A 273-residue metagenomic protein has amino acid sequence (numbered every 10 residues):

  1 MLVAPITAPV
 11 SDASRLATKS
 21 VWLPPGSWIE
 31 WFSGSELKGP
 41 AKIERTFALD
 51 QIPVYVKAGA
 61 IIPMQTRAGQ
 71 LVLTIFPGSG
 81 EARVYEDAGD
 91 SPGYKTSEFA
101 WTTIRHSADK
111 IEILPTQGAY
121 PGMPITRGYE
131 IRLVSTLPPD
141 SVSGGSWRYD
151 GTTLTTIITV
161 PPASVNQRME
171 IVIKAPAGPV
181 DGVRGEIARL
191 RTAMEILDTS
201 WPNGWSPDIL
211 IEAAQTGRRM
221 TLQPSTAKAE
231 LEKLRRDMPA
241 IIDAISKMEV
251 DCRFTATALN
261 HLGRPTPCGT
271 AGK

Functional and structural regions predicted by a protein language model:
M1-S143, N166-E170: Catalytic core of carbohydrate-active enzymes
L2, L16, L23, L37 (+12 more regions): Generic detector of leucine side chains in alpha-helical contexts
W31-G34, I104, D150, G204 (+1 more regions): Enriched - but not universal
G145-W147: Small-residue (G/S/T/A) turn/hinge positions that recur once per unit in extracellular repeat modules
Y149-E170, G178: A surface-exposed beta-strand-loop module
S164-N166, K174-K273: Mature N-terminal, pre-catalytic/accessory segment of carbohydrate-active enzymes
